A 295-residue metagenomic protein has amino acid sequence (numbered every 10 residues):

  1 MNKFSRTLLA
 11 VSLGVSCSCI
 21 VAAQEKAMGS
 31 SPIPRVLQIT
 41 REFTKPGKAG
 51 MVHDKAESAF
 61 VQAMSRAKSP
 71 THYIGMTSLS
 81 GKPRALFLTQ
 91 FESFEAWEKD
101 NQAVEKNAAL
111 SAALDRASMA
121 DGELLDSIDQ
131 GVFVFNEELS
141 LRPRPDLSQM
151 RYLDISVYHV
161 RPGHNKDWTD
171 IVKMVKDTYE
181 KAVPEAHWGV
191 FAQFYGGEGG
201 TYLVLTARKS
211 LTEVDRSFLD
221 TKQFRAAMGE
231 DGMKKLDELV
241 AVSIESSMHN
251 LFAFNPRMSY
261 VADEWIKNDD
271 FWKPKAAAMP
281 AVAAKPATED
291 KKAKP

Functional and structural regions predicted by a protein language model:
M1-V11: Bacterial N-terminal signal peptides that target proteins for export
T7, C19-I20, Q24: Short, intrinsically disordered, low-complexity terminal segments
A10-S18: Bacterial N-terminal signal peptides
A22-P295: Short S/T/G/P-rich N-terminal loop/turn motif that feeds into the first structured element of a domain
